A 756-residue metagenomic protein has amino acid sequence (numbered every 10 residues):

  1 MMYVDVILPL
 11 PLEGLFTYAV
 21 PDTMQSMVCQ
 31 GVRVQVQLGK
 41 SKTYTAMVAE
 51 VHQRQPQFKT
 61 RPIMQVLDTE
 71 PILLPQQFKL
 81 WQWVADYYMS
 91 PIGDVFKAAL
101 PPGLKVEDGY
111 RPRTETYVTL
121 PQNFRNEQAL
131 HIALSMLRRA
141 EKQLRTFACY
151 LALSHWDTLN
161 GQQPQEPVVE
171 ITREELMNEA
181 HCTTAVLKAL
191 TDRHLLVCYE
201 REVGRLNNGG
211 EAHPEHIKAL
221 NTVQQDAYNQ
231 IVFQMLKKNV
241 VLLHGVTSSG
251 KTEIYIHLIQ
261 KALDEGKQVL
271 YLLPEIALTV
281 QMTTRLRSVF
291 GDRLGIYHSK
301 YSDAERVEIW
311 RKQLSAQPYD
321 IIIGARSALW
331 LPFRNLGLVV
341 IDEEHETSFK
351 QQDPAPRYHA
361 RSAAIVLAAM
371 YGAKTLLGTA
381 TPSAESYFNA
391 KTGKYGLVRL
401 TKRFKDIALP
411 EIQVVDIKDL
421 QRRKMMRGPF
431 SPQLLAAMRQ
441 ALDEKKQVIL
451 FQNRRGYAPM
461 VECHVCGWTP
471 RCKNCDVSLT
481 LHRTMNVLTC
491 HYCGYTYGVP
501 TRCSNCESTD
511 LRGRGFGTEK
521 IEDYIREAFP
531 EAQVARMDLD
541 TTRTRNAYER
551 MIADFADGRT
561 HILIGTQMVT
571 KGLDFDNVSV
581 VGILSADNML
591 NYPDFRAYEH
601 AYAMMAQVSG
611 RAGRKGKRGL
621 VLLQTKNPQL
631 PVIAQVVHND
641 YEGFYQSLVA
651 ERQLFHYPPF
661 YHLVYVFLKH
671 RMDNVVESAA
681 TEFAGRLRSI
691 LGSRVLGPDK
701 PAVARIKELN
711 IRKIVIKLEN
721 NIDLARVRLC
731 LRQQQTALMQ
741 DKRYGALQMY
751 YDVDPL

Functional and structural regions predicted by a protein language model:
M1-I322, A328-T379, K391-I407, I690 (+2 more regions): Accessory, non-ATPase domains that flank or precede helicase/AAA+ motor cores in DNA-metabolism machines
G14, T172, H662-V664, N710-R712: Short amphipathic alpha-helical segments
E50-H52, L100, E200-E202, Q452-R454 (+4 more regions): A general secondary-structure junction signal
Q55-T60, M64-E70, P701, I706-E719: Solvent-exposed, membrane-proximal periplasmic/extracellular interface segments of envelope transport and secretion
V118, I412, L479, L511 (+2 more regions): Generic structural motif
E215-N221, Q225, K237-E677, G685 (+4 more regions): Inter-lobe coupling/hinge segments of SF2-like helicase ATPases
G685-N710, M749: A carboxyl-terminal module marker
